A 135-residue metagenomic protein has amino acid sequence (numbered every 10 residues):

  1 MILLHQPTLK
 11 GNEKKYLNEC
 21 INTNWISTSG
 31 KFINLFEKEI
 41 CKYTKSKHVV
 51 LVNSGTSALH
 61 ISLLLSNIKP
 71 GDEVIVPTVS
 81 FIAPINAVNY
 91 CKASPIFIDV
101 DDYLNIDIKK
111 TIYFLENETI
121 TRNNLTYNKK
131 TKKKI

Functional and structural regions predicted by a protein language model:
M1-I26: N-terminal "arm"/small-domain region of PLP-dependent enzymes with the aminotransferase-like
T28-E73, A87, C91, F97 (+1 more regions): Phosphate-binding glycine-rich loop
T78, F97-D101: Short beta->alpha connector loops at strand-helix junctions that form conserved, small/polar/Pro-enriched
S80-I85: Conserved coil-to-alpha-helix start sites within the AMP-binding
Y103-I135: Active-site phosphate-binding strand-loop segment of PLP-dependent enzymes
